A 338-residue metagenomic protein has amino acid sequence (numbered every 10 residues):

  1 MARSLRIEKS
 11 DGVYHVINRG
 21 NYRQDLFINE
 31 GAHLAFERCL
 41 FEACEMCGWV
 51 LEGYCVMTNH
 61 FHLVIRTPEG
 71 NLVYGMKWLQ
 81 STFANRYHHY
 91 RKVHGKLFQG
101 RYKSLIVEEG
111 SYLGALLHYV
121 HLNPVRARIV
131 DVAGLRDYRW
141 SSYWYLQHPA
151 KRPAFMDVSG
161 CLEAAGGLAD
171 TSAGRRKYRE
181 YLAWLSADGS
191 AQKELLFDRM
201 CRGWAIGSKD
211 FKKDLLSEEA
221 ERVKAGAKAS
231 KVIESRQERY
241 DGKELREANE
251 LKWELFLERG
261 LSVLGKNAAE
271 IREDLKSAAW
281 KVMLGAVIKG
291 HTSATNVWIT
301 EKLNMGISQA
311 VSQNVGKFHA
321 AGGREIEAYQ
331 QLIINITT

Functional and structural regions predicted by a protein language model:
M1-T58, R66-T338: Short Pro-Cys-Gly-centered "Cys-loop" motif that presents a nucleophilic cysteine in a tight turn
